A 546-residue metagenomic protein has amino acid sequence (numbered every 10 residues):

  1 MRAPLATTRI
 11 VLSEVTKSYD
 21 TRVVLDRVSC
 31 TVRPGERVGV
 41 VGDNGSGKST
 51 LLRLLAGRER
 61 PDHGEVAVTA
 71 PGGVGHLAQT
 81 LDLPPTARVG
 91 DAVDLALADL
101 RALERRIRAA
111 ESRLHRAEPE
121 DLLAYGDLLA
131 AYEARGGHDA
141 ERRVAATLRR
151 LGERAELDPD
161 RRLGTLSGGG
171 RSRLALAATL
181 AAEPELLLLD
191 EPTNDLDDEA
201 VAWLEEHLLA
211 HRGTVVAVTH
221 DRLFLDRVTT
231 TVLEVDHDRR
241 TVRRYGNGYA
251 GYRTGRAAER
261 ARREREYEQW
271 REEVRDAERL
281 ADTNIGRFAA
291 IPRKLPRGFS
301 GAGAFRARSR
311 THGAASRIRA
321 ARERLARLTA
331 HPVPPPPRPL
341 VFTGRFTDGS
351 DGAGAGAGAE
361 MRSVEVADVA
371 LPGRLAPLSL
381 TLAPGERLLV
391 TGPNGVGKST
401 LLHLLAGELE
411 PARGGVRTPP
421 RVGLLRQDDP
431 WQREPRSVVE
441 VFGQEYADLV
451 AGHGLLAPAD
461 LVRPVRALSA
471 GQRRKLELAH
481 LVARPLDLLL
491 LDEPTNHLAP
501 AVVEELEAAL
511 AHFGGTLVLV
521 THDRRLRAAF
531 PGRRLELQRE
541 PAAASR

Functional and structural regions predicted by a protein language model:
M1-R265, R345-R546: ABC ATP-binding cassette signature C-motif
L100-E111, L128, W270, V274-F288 (+2 more regions): Non-transmembrane amphipathic alpha-helical segments
A117, A140, A289-K294, R327-R338: Proline-centered turn/helix-capping motifs that create local helix->coil transitions or kinks
L122-A130, G298-R308: A short, surface-exposed helix-loop junction/capping segment
A131-A134, R306-G313, R317: An accessory alpha-helical subdomain
A261-R297, T311-R319: ABC ATPase nucleotide-binding domains
P296, H312, E323, P335 (+1 more regions): Proline- and threonine-rich low-complexity intrinsically disordered cytosolic regions
A314-T329, V333: Interdomain "pre-motor" coupling segment immediately N-terminal to P-loop NTPase/helicase cores
